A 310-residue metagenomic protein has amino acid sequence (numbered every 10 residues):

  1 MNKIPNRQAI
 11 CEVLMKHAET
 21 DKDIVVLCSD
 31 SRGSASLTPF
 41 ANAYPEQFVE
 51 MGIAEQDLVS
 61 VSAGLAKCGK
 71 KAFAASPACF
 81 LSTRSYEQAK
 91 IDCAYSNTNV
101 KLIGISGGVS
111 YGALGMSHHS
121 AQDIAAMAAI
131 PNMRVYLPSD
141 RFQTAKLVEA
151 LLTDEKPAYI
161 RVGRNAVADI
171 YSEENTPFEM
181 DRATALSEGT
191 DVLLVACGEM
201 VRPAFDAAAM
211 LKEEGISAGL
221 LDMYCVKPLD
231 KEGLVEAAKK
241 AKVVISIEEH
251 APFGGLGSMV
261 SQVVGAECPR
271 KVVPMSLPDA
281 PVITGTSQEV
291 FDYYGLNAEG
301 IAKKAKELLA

Functional and structural regions predicted by a protein language model:
M1-R161, A166: Thiamine diphosphate
R7-A9, T20-D23, G33-N42, Y111 (+1 more regions): Thiamine diphosphate
